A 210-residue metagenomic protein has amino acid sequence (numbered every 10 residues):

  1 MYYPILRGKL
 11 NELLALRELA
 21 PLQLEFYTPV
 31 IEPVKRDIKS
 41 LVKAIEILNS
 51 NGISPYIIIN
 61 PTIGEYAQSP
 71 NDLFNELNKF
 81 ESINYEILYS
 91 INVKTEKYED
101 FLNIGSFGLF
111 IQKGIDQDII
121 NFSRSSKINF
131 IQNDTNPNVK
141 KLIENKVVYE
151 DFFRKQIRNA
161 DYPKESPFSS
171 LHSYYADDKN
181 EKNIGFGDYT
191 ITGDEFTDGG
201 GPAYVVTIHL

Functional and structural regions predicted by a protein language model:
M1-E25, K35: N-terminal basic/disordered segments at the start of proteins
L10-N11, P33-I38, N60-A67, N92-K97 (+2 more regions): Short acidic, S/G/P-rich loop/turn micro-motifs used as interaction or catalytic elements
E12-L19, E76-L77, E96-Y98, I119: Structured alpha-helical segments in the cores of large, soluble enzyme domains
L16-A20, D37-G52: Histidine-anchored nucleotide/phosphate-binding helix
P29: Conserved, mostly hydrophobic/aromatic
I47-S106: A broadly used, surface-exposed interaction patch
E99, I104-P167: Conserved, well-structured core segments that form the ligand-binding/active-site neighborhood of functional domains
V139-L210: A conserved mid-domain beta-alpha-beta active-site/ligand-binding segment of alpha/beta enzyme cores
